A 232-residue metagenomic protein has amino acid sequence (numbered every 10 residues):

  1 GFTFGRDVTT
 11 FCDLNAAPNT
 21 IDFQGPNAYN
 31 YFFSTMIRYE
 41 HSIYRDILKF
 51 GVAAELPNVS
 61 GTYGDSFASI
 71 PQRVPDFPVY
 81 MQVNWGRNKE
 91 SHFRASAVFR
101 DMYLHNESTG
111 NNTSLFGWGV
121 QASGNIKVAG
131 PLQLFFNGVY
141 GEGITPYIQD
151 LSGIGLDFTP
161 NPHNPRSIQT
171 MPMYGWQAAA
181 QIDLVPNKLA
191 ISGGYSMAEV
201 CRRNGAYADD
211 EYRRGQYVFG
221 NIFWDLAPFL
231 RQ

Functional and structural regions predicted by a protein language model:
G1, R38-E40, Y80-Q82, Q121-N125 (+2 more regions): Outer-membrane beta-barrel architecture
G1-S60, V74, Q82-W85, N125-A129 (+1 more regions): Outer membrane beta-barrel
F2, Y44-F50, F77, K89-F93 (+4 more regions): Outer-envelope beta-barrel architecture signal
I21, L56-A68, D101-T109: Active-site-proximal beta-alpha loop/turn segments in soluble metabolic enzymes
P26-N30, S69-Q72, T113, I168-Q169: Short Gly/Pro-enriched turn/cap motifs at secondary-structure boundaries
Y63-F67, R73-P75, R87, R94-S96: Right-handed parallel beta-helix
G86-Y217: Detector for outer-membrane/organellar transmembrane beta-barrel domains, recognizing the amphipathic beta-strand
D209-Q232: C-terminal amphipathic "assembly/sorting" segment characterized by alternating charged and hydrophobic residues
